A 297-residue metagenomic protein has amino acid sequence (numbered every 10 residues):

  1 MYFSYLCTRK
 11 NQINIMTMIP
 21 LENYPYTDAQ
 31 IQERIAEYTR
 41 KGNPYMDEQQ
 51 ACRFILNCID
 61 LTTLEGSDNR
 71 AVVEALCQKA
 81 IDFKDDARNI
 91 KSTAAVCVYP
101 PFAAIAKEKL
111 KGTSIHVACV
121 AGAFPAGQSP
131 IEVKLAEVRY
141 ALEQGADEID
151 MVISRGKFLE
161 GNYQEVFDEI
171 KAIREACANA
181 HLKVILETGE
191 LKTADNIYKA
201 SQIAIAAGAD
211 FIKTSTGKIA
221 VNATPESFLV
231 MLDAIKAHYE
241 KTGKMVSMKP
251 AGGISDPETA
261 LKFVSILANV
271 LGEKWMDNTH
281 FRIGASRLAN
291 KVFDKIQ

Functional and structural regions predicted by a protein language model:
Y2-Y5, R9, N14-I15: Short, positively charged and aromatic/hydrophobic N-terminal segments
M16-G122: N-terminal capping/small domains of soluble enzymes
T17-I59, A87, G243-Q297: C-terminal alpha-helical cap/extension of soluble enzyme domains
Q49-Q50, N69-K91, A103-E108, G112-I115 (+2 more regions): Alpha/beta enzyme core
C58-T63, V120-P125, K157, E190 (+2 more regions): Residue-level preference for alpha-helix termini and adjacent loops
Y99-P100, T224, D256, A285: Helix N-cap/beta->alpha junction signal
